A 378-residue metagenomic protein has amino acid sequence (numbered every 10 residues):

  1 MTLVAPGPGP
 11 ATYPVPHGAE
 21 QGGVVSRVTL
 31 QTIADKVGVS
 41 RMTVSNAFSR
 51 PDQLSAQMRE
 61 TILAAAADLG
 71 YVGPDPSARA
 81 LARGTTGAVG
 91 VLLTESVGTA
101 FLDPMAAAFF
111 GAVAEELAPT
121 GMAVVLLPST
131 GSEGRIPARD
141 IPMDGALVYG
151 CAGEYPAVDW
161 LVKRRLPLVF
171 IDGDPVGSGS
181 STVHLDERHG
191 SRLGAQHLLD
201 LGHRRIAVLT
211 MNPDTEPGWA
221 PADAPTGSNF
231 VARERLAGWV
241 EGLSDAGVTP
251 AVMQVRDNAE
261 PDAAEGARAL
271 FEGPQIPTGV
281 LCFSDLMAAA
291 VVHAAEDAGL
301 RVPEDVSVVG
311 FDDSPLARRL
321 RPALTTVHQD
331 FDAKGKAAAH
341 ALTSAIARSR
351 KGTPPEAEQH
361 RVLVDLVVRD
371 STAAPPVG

Functional and structural regions predicted by a protein language model:
M1-G23, D68-L69, E115-P119, K163-F170 (+1 more regions): Bacterial carbohydrate/catabolite-sensing allosteric modules
V24-V28, A67-F101, T120: N-terminal helix-turn-helix/winged-helix DNA-binding helices and compositionally similar short basic alpha-helical
I33-A34, I62, V306, L366: Append "Primarily bacterial transcriptional regulators
A34, V148, C282-F283: Short beta-strand scaffold positions
V37, A47-F48, L69: Core residues of bacterial helix-turn-helix
T43, M58-T61, S77: Residues in the helix-turn-helix
G134-D186: Short beta-strand-centered segments that line the small-molecule binding cleft or hinge of alpha/beta clamshell
